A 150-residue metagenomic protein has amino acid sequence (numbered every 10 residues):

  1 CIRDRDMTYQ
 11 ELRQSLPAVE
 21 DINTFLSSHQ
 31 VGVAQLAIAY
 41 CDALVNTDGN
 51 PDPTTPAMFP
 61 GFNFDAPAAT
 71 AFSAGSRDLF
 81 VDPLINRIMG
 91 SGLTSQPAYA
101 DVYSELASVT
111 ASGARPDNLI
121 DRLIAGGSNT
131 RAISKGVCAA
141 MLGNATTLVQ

Functional and structural regions predicted by a protein language model:
R3-Q150: Composition-driven recognition of low-complexity segments enriched in small/aliphatic/hydroxylated residues
